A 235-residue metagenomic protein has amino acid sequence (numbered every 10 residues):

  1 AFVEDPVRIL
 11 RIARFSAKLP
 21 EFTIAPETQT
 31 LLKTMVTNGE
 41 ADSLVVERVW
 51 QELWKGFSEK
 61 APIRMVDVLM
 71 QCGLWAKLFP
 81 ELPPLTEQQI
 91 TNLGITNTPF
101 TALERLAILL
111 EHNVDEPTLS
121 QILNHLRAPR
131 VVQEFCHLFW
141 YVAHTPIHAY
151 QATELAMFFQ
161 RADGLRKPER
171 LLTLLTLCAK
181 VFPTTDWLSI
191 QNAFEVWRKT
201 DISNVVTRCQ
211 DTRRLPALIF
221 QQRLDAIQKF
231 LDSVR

Functional and structural regions predicted by a protein language model:
A1-N124, R235: Glycine- and charge-enriched loop/helix tracts that form the active or gating conduit in phosphate/cation-handling
P83-R235: C-terminal subdomains that position terminal phosphate/3'-OH groups for nucleotidyl transfer/ligation, primarily on
